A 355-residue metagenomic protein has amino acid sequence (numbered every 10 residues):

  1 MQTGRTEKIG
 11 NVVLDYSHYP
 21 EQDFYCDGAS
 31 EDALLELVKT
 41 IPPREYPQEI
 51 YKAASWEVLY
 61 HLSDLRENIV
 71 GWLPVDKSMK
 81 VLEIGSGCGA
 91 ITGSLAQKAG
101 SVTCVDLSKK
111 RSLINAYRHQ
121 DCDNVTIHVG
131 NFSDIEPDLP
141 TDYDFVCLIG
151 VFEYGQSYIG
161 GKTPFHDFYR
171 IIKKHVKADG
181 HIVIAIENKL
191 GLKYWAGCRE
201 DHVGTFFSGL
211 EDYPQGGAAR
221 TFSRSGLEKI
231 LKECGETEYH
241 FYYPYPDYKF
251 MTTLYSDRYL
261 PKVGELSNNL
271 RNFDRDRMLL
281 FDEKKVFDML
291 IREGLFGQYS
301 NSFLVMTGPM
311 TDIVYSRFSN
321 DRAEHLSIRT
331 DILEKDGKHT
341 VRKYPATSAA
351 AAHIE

Functional and structural regions predicted by a protein language model:
M1-I41: N-terminal auxiliary segments of SAM/dcSAM-dependent transferases
C88-A99: Conserved SAM-binding loop of SAM-dependent methyltransferases across substrates and taxa, primarily the Class I
S108: Conserved SAM/SAH-binding beta-strand->alpha-helix loop
D121-D134: Conserved SAM-binding strand-loop segment of SAM-dependent methyltransferases
T163-H181: A short glycine-rich, Lys/Arg-flanked "PGG" loop and its adjoining helix->strand segment in the class I
V183-F206: Conserved class I S-adenosyl-L-methionine
G217-G235, Y239-F241: Short alpha-helix
D312-E355: Conserved ATP-binding subdomain of kinase catalytic cores across diverse folds
